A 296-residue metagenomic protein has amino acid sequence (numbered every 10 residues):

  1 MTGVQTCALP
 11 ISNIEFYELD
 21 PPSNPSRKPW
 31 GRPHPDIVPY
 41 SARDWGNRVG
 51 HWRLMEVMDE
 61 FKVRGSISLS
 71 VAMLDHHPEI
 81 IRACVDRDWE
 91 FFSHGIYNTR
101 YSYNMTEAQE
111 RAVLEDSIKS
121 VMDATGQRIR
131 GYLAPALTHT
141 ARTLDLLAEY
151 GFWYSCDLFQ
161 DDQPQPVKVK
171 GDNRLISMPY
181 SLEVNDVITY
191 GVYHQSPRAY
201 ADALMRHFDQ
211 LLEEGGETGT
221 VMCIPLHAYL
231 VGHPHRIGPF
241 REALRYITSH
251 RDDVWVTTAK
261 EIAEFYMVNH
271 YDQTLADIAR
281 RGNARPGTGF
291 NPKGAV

Functional and structural regions predicted by a protein language model:
M1-G131, A136-I176, A201-I224, L230-V296: Catalytic alpha-helical scaffold of carbohydrate-active enzymes acting on polysaccharides/glycoconjugates
P179-Q210: A conserved mid-domain beta-alpha-beta active-site/ligand-binding segment of alpha/beta enzyme cores
